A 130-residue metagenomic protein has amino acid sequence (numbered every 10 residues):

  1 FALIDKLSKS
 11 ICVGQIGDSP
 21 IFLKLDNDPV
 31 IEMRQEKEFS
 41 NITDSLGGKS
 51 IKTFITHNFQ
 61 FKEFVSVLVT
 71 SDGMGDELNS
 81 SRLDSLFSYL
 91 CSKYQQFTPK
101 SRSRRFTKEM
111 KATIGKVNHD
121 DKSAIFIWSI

Functional and structural regions predicted by a protein language model:
F1-F22, F54-F61, K116-H119: Catalytic core of PPM/PP2C metal-dependent serine/threonine phosphatase domains
I4, L23-D26, F126-I130: Short beta-strand-to-coil "C-cap" segments at the C-terminal boundary of structured domains/repeats, marking
G17-S19, N27-D28, K37, G73: A short beta-strand motif that forms part of the nucleic acid-binding face of small beta-barrel RNA-binding folds
P20, I42-S45, F59, E77-L78: Core alpha/beta structural scaffold of self-assembling particle/tube/pore-forming proteins
I21-K24, I31-E32, D76-N79: Short acidic/glycine-rich loop or secondary-structure boundary segments that cap or lie
D28, R34, S88-Y89: Residue-level signature of transmembrane alpha-helix interfaces in integral membrane proteins
I31-R34, F39-T53: Intrinsic-disorder/low-complexity signal
S50-I130: C-terminal catalytic subdomain
